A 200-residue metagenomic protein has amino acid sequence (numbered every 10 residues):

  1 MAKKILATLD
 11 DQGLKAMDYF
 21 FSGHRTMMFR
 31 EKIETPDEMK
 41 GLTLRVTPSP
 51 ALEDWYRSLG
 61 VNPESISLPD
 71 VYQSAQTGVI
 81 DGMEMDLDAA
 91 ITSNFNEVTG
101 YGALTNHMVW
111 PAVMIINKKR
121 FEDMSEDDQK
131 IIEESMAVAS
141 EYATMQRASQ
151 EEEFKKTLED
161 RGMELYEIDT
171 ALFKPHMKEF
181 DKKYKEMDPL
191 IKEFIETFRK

Functional and structural regions predicted by a protein language model:
M1-A7: Signature of the catalytic double-stranded beta-helix
A7-K200: N-terminal secretory/targeting leader peptides
